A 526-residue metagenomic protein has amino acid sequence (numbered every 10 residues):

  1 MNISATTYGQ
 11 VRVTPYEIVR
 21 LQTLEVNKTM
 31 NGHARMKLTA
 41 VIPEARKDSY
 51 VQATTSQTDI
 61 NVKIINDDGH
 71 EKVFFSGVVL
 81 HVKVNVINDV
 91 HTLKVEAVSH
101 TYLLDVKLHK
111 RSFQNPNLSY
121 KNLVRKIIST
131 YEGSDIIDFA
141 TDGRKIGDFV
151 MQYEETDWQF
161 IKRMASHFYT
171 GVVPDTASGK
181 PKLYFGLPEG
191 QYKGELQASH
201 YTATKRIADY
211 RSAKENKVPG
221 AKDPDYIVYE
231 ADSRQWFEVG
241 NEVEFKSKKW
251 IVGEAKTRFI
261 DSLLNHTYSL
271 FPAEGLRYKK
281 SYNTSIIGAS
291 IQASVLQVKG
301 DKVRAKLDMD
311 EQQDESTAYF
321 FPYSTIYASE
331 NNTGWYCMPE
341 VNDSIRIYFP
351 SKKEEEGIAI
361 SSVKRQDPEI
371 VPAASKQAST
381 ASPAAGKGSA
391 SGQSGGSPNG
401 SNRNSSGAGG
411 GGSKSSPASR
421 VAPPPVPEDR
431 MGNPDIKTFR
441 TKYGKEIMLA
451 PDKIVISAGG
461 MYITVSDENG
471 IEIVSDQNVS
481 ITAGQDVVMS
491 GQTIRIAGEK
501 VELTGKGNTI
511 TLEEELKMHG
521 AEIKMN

Functional and structural regions predicted by a protein language model:
M1-N526: Amphipathic alpha-helical and helix-coil boundary elements used as assembly and membrane-proximal scaffolds
